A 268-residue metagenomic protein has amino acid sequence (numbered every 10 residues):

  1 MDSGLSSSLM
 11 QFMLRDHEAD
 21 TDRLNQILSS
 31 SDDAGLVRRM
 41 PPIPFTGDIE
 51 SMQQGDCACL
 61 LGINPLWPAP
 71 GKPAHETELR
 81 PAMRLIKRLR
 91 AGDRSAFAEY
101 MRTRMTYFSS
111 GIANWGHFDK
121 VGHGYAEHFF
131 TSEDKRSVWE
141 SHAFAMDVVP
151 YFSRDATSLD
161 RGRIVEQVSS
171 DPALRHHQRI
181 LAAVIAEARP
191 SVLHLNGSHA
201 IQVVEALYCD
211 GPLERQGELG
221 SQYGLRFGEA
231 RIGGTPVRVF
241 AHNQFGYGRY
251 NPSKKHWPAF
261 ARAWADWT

Functional and structural regions predicted by a protein language model:
M1-A34, I164-A182, I201-T268: C-terminal capping/extension of enzyme domains
M1-N114, L174-I180, V184, I232 (+1 more regions): Active-site and ligand/interface coordination hotspots across diverse enzymes and nucleic-acid-associated assemblies
D56, R189-S191, I232-R238: A short helix->loop->beta-strand "cap" motif at the edges of active sites that frequently abuts
A58-G62, S137-D147, V192-G197, A241: A structural signal for short, well-ordered beta-strand segments and their strand-loop junctions that often border
N64-P68, V149-S153, S198-Q202, Q244-G248: Short, solvent-exposed loop/turn segments at secondary-structure junctions
F97-A143: A substrate-binding/cap region within the structured catalytic cores of diverse enzymes
S141-A173: Charged, often glycine-rich, active-site loop that binds/positions anionic groups
L181-N196: Proline-aspartate-enriched helix->loop->beta-strand connector
